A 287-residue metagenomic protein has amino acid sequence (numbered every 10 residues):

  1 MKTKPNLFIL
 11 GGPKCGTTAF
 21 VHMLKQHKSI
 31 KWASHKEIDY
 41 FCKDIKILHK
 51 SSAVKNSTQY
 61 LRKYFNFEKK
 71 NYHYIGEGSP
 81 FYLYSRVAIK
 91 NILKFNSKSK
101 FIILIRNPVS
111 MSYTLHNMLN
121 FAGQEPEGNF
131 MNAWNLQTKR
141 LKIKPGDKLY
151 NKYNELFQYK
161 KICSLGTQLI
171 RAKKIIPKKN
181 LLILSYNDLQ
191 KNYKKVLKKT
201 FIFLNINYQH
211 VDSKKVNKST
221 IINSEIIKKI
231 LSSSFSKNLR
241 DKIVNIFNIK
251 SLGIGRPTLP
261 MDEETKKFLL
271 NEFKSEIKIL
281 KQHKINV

Functional and structural regions predicted by a protein language model:
M1-S79, K94-S99, P108-K142, D147-K148 (+1 more regions): PAPS-dependent sulfotransferase catalytic core
G16-T17, G76, I92, F101 (+6 more regions): Generic structural signal for small/hydrophobic residues in well-ordered secondary structure, especially within
H35, I170-K267, N286: The conserved 3'-phosphoadenosine-5'-phosphosulfate
K46-K50, S79, N154-C163, S185-N187 (+1 more regions): Active-site rim elements
K55-K69, E125-S213: PAPS-dependent sulfotransferase catalytic domain
Y64, A88, L165-L169, V196 (+2 more regions): Alpha-helical packing segments of well-folded alpha/beta enzyme cores
Y84-V87, Y113, K194: Short N-terminal helix/helix-N-cap motif within the alpha/beta-hydrolase-1
S85-I103: ATP-dependent NMP and nucleoside kinases share a basic, alpha-helical "lid"
